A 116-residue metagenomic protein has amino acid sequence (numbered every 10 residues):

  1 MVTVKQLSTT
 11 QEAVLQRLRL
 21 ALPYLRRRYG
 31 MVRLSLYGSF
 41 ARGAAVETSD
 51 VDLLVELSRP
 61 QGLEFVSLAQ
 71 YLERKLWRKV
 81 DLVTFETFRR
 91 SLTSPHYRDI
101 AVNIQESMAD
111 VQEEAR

Functional and structural regions predicted by a protein language model:
M1-R33, R42-G43, E47, L57-R116: Catalytic core of pol beta-like nucleotidyltransferases
L36: Conserved histidines in hydrophobic membrane contexts and catalytic metal-binding motifs
D52-V55: Short beta-strand->loop micro-motif that forms the acidic, two-metal-ion catalytic signature in nucleotide-processing
